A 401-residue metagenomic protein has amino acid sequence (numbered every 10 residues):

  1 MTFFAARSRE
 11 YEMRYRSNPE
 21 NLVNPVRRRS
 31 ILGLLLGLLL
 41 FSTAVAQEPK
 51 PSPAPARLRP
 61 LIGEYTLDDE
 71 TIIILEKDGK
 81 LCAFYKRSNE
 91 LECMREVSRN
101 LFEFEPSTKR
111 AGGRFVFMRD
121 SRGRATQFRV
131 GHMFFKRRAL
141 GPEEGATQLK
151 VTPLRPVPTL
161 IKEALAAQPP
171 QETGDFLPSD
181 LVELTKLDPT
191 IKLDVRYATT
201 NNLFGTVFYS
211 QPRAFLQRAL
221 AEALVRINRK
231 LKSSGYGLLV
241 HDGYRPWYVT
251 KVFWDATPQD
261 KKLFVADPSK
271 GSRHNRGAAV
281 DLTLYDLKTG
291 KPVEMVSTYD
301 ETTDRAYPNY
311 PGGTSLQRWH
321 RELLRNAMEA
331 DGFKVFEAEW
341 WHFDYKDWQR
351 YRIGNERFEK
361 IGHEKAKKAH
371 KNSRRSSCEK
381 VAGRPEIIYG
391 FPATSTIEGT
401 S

Functional and structural regions predicted by a protein language model:
F3-F4, Y11, Y15, F41 (+1 more regions): Aromatic (phenylalanine/tyrosine) cluster motif
R7-E12, E20, E379-E386, E398: Charged/polar low-complexity intrinsically disordered segments
R14-L34: Bacterial N-terminal signal peptides that target proteins for export
L32-S42: Bacterial N-terminal signal peptides
T43-R155: Peripheral terminal and inter-domain segments
A146-H241, A256-A338, W348-C378, I387-G390: Extracytoplasmic cell-surface/polysaccharide-interacting catalytic and binding patches
W247-F253, F343-R350: Beta-rich nucleic-acid/ligand-interaction surfaces
T394-T400: Short, intrinsically disordered C-terminal tails of secreted or membrane-associated proteins
